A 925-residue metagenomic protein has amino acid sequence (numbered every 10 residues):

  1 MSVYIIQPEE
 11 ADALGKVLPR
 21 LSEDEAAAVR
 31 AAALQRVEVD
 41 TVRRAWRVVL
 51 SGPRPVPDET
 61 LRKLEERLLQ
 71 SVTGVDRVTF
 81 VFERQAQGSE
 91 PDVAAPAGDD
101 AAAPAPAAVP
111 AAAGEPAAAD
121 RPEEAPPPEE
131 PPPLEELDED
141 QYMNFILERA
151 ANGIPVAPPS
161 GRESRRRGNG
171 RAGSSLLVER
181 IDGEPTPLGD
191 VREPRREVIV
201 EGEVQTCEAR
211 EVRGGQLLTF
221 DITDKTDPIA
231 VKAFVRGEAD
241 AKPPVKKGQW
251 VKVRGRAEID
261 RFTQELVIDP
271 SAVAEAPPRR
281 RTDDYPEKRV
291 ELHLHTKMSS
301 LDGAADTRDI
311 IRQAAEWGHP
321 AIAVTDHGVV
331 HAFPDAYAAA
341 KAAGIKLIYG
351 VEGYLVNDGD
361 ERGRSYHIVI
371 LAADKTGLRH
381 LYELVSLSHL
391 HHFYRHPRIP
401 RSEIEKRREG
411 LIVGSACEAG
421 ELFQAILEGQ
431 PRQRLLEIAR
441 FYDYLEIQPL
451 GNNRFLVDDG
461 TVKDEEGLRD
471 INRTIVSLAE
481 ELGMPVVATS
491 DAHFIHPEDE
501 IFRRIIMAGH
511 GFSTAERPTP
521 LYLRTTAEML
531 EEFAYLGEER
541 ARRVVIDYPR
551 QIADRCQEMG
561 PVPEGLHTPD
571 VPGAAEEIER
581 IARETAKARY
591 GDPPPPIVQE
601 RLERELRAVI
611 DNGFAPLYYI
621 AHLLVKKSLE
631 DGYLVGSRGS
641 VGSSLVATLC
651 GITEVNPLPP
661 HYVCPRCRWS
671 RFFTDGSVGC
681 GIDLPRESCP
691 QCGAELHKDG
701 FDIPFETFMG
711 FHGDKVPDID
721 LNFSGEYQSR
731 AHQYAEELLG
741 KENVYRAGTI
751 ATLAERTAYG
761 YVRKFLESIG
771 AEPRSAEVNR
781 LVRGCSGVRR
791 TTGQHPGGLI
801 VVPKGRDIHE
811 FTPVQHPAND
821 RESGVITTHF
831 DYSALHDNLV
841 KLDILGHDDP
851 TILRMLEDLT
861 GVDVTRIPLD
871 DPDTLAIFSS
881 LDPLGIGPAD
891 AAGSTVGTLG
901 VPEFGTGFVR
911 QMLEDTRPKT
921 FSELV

Functional and structural regions predicted by a protein language model:
M1-P159, G183-P187, E197, T206-E208: Polybasic interaction patches
M143-D284, G359-D360, G681: Single-stranded nucleic-acid-binding OB-fold domains
P278-M298: Replace "His-x-His-based motif
L292-A305, N612-G613: Glycine-rich phosphate-binding "P-loop"
H293, L634-V646, T906: Helix-hairpin-helix
T296, A304-I322, H327-L371, K375-A582 (+3 more regions): Mg2+-dependent phosphoryl-transfer active-site scaffold
D592-G636: Helix-rich "cap/lid" substructures immediately adjacent to catalytic or cofactor-binding pockets
K626-L629, S640-I652: Catalytic DNA-binding helix-loop module of base-excision-repair DNA glycosylases/AP lyases
